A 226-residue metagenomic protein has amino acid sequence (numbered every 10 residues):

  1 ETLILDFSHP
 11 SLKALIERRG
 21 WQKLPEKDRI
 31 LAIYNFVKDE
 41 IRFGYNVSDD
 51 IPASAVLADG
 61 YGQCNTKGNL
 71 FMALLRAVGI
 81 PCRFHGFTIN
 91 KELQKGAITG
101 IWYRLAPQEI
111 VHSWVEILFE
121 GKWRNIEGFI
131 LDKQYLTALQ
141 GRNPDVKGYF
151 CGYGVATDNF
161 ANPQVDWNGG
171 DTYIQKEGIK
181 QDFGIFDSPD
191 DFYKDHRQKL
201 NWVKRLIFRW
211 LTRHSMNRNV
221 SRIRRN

Functional and structural regions predicted by a protein language model:
E1-D59: Secondary-structure boundary elements
I4-F7, I89-N226: His-Asp-centered catalytic microenvironments across diverse enzyme cores, prominently the transglutaminase-like
L15-I16, G20, A73, T137-L139 (+1 more regions): Glycine-centered secondary-structure boundary/capping sites
I16, I33, L75, C82-F84 (+2 more regions): Generic structural hydrophobic/aromatic packing signal, biased to beta-strands
A32, L70, W114-I117: Non-catalytic alpha-helical scaffold/packing segments enriched in small hydrophobic residues
Y45-V111: Active-site neighborhood of thiol-dependent amide/isopeptide-bond enzymes
